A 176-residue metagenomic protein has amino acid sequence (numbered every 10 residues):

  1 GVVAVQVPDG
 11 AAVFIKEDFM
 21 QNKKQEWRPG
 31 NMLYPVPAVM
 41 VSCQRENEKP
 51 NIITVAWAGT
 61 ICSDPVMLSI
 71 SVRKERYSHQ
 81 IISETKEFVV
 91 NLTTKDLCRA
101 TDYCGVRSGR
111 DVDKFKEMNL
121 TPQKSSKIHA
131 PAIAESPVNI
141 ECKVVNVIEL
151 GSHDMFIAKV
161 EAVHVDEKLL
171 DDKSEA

Functional and structural regions predicted by a protein language model:
F14-A176: Basic, polyanion-binding surface patches
